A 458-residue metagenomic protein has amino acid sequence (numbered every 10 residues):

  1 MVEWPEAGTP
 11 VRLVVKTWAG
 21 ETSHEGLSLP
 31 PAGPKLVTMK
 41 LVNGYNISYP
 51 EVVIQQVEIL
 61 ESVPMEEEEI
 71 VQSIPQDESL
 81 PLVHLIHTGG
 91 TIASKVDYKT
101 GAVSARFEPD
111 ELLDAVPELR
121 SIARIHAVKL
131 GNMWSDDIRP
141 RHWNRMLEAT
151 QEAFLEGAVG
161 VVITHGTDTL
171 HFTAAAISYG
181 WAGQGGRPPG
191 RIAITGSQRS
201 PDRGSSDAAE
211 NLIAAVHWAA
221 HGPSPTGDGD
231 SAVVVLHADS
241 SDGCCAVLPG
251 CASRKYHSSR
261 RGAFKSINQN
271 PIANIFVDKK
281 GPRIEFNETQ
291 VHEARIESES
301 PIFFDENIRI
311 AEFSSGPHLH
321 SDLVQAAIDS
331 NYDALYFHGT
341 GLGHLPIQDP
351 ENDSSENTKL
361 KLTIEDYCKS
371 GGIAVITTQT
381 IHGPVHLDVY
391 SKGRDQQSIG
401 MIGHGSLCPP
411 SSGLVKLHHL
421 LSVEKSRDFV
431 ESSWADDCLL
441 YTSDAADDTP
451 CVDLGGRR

Functional and structural regions predicted by a protein language model:
M1-Q76: Conserved RNA-binding domains used in RNP assembly and mRNA/RNA metabolism
I86, D97, E108, D114-L119 (+1 more regions): Accessory alpha-helical/coil subdomains and C-terminal extensions that flank or cap enzyme catalytic cores
R124-A153, S314-A326: Glycine-rich oxoanion-binding loops at beta->alpha junctions
I163-G190, I347-K361: Short Gly/Thr/Asp-enriched flexible loops that form oxyanion-binding sites at enzyme active sites
A175-E210, A214-T226, C368-T378: Short, acidic/small-residue loops that bind anionic groups at enzyme active sites
Q198-V277: Internal gly/pro-rich beta-alpha loop/helix module that stabilizes soluble enzyme cofactors or their anionic handles
H386-H418: Interaction/scaffold regions that mediate signaling and macromolecular assembly across diverse proteins
Y441-D447: Conserved small/polar residues in nucleotide/adenosyl-binding loops
